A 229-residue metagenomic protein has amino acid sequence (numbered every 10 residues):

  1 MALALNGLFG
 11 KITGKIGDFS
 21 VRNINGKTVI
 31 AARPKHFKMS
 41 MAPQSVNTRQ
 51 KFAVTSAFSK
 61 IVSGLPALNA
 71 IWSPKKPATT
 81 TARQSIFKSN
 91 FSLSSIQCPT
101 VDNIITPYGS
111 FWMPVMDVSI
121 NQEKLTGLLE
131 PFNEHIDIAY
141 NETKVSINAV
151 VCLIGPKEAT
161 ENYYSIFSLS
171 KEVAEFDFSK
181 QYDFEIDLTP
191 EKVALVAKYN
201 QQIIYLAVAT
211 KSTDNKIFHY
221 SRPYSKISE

Functional and structural regions predicted by a protein language model:
M1-W112: Long, polar/Ser/Thr-enriched low-complexity segments that form simple helices or flexible linkers at protein ends
K75-E229: Charged linear interaction tracts used for macromolecular binding and regulation
